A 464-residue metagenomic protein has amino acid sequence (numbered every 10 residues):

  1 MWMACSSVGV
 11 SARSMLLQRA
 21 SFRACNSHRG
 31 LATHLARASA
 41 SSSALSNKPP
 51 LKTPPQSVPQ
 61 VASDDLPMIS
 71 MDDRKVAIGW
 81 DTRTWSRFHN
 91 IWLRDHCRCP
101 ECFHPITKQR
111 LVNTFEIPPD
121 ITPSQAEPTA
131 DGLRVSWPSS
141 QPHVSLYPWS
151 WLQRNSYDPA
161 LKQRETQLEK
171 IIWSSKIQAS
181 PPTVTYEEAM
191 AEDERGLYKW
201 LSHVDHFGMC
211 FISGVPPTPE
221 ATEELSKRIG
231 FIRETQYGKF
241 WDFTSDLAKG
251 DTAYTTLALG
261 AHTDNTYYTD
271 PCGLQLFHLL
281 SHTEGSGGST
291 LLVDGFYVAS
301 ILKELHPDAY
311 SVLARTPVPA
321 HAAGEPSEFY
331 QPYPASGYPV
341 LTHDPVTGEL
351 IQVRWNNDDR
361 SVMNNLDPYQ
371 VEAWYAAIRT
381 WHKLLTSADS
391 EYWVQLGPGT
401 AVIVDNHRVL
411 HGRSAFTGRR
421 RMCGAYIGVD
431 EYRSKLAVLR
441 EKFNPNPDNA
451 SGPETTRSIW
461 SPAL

Functional and structural regions predicted by a protein language model:
W2-E192: Motif-centric detector for short Cys/His coordination patterns
E169-M209, G214-L464: Active-site environment of non-heme Fe oxygenases that use a 2-His-1-carboxylate facial triad
